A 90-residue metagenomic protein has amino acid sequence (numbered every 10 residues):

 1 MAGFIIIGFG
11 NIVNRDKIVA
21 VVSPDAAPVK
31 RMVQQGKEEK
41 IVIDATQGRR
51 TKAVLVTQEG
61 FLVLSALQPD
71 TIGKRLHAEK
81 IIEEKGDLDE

Functional and structural regions predicted by a protein language model:
M1-I12: Short aromatic-glycine motifs in intrinsically disordered, low-complexity regions
I12, P24-V29, E38, E59-F61 (+1 more regions): Short, charged/polar surface micro-motifs in flexible loops or helix N-caps
R15-S23: Phosphoinositide-dependent membrane-docking surfaces
D25, E39-I43, E79: Amphipathic alpha-helical interaction segments
K30-E39, D44: Compact, glycine-rich, soluble single-domain proteins
D44-Q58: Short, structured protein-protein interaction patches enriched in aromatics and acidic/basic residues, typified by
V54-E90: C-terminal structural segments of small proteins and small subunits
